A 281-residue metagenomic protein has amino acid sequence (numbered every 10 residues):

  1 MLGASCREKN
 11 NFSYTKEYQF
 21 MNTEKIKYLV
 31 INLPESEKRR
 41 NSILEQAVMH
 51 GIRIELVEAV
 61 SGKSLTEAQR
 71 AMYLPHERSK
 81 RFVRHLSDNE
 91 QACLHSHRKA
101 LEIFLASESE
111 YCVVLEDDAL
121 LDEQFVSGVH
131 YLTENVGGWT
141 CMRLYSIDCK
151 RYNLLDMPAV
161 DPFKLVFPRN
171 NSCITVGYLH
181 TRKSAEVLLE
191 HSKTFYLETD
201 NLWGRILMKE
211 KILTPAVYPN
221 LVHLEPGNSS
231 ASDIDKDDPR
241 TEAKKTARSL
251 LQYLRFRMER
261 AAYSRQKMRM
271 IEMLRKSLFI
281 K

Functional and structural regions predicted by a protein language model:
K9-N10: Polybasic, lysine-rich low-complexity intrinsically disordered segments
Y14, Y18-Q19: Low-complexity, intrinsically disordered or signal/transmembrane-proximal segments
M21-L115, A119-K281: An acidic/histidine-cluster motif and surrounding catalytic segment that typifies divalent-metal-assisted enzyme active
